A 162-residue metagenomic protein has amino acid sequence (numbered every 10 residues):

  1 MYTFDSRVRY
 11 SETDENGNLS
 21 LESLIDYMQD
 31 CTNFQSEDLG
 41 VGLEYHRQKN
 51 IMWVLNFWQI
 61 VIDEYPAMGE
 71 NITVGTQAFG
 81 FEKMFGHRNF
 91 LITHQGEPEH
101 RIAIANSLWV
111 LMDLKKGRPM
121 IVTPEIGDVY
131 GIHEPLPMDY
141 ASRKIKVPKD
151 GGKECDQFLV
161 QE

Functional and structural regions predicted by a protein language model:
M1-L55, N106, L111-E162: Hot-dog-fold acyl-thioester-processing enzymes
I51, A67, F81, P98 (+1 more regions): Sterically constrained small-residue positions within well-ordered secondary structures of folded domains
Q59-G96: Hydrophobic beta-sheet segments that form the core/acyl-binding groove of ACP/CoA-dependent acyl-chain-processing
A67, A78, A103-A105, A141: A sequence-composition feature that detects small, non-aromatic residues
G96-A103: Acidic, low-complexity central loop/insert segments
